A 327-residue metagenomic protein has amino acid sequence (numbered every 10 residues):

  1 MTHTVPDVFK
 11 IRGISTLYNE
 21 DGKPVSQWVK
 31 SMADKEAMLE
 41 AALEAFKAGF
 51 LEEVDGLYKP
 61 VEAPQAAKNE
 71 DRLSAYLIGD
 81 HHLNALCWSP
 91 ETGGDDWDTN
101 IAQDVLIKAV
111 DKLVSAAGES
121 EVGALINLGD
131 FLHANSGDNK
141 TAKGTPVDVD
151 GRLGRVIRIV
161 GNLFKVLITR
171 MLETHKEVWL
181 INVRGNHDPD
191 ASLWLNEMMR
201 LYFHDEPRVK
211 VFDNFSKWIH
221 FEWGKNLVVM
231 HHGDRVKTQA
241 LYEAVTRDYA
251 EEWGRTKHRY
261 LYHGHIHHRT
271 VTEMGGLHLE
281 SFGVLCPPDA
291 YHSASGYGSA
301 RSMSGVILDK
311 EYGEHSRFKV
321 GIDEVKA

Functional and structural regions predicted by a protein language model:
M1-D104, S115-E119: Acidic, histidine-bearing metal-coordination/catalytic regions of metal-dependent phosphoesterases
K10-K23, K165-N182, V229, R259-G264: N-terminal short leaders/motifs
A42, P90-E91, K140, L195 (+2 more regions): Surface-exposed beta-strand edges and their flanking turn/coil or helix-capping segments
D55-A66, A109, L241-G254: Short, motif-level signal for alpha-helix interfacial/capping segments enriched in acidic residues and aromatics/proline
V61-H81, S89-V209: Core catalytic region of metal-dependent phosphoesterases/phosphodiesterases, especially metallo-beta-lactamase-like
L172, M199-K217, E222-A327: Conserved beta-sheet core of the metallophosphoesterase superfamily
